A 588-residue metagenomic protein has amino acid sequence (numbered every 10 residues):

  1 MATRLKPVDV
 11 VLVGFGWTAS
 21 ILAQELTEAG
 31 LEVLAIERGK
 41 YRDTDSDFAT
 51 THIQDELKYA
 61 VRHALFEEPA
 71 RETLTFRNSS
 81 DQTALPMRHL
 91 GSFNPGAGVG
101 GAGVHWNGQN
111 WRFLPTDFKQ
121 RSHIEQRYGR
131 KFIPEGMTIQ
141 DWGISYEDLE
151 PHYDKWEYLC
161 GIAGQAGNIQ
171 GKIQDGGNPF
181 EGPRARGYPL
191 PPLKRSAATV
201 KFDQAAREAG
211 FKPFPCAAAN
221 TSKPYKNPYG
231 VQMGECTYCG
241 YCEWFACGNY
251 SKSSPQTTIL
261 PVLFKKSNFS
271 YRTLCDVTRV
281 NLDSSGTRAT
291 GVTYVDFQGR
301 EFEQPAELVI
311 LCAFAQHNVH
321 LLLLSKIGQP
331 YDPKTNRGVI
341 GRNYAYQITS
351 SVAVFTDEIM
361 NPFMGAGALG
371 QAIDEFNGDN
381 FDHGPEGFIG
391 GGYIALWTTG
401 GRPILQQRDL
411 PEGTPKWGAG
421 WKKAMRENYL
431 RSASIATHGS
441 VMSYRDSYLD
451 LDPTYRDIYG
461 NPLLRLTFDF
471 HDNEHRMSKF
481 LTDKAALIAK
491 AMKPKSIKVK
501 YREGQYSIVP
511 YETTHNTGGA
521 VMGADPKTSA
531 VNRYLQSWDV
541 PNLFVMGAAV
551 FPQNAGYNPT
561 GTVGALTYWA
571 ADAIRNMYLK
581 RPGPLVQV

Functional and structural regions predicted by a protein language model:
T3-T18: Beta1/beta-strand and adjacent pyrophosphate-binding region of the FAD-binding site in flavoprotein oxidoreductases
V10-L12, V33, L543: Conserved hydrophobic helix-helix packing surfaces used for dimerization/oligomerization
E25-E28, E32, G39-E56, Y250 (+9 more regions): Glycine-rich loop(s) and the adjacent beta-strand/alpha-helix scaffold that form part
K40-L65, G96-G98, A102-N107: Conserved N-terminal glycine-rich FAD pyrophosphate-binding loop of Rossmann-like flavoproteins
T44-D47, A163-R184, K495-Y506, K580-V588: Short, glycine/acidic-rich hinge or "gate" loops at secondary-structure transitions that mediate conformational
Y59-V61, E67-T75, L85-S92, Q109 (+2 more regions): Conserved redox-cofactor binding core of oxidoreductases
N78-Q126, I133, W142-Y146, R337-L464 (+4 more regions): FAD cofactor-binding and catalytic pocket of flavoenzymes
P215-A219, Y238-C242, T278-D283, L430-V441 (+2 more regions): A glycine-rich dinucleotide-binding beta-alpha-beta segment and adjacent secondary-structure elements that constitute
